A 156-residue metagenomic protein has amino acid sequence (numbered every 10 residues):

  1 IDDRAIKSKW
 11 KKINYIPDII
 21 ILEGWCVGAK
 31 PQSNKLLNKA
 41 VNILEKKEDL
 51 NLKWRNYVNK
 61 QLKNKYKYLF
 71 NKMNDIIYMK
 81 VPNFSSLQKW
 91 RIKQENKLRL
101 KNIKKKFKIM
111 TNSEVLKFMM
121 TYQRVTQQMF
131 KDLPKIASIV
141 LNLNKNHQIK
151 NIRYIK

Functional and structural regions predicted by a protein language model:
I1-K30: Phosphate-binding/switch loop-helix module in NTP-utilizing enzymes
C26-K156: Conserved NTP phosphate-binding and transfer environment spanning the P-loop NTPase/kinase superfamily
